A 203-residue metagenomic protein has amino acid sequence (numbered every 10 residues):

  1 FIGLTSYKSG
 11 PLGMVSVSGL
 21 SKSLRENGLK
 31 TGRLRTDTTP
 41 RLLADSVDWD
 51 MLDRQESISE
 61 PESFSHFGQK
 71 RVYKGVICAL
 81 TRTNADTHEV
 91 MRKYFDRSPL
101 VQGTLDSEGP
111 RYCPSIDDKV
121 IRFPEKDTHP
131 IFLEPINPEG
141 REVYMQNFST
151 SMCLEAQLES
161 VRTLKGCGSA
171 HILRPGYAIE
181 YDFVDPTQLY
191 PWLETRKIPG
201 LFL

Functional and structural regions predicted by a protein language model:
F1-L203: Residues forming the flavin
